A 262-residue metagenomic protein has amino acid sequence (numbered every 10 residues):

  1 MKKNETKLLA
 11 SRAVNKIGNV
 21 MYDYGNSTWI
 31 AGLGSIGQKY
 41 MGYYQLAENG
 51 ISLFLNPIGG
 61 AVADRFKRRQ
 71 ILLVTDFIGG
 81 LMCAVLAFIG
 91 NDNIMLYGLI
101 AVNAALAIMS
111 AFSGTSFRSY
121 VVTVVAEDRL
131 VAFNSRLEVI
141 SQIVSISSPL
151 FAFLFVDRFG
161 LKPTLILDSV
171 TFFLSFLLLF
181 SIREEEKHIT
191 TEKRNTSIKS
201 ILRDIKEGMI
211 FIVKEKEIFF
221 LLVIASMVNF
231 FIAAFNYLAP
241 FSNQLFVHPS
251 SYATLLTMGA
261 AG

Functional and structural regions predicted by a protein language model:
M1-E5, E185-L222: Juxtamembrane intracellular "pre-TM" segments in multi-pass secondary transporters
K7-Y24, Y44-A61, K67-M82, G98-D157 (+4 more regions): Substrate-agnostic recognition of the 12-TM MFS/MFS-like secondary transporter fold
S27-S35, A87-G90, S147-L167, Q244-F246: Transmembrane alpha-helix termini and helix-breaking/packing motifs in multi-pass membrane transporters
I36-A47, F246-A261: Loop-to-transmembrane helix entry
F77-N93: C-terminal ends and interior cores of transmembrane alpha-helices in multi-pass membrane transporters/permeases
V85-G90, L106, L178-L179: MFS-fold secondary transporters
S119, T123, L161, L165-T196: Helix-loop junctions on the cytosolic side of multi-pass membrane transporters, especially the intracellular loop
